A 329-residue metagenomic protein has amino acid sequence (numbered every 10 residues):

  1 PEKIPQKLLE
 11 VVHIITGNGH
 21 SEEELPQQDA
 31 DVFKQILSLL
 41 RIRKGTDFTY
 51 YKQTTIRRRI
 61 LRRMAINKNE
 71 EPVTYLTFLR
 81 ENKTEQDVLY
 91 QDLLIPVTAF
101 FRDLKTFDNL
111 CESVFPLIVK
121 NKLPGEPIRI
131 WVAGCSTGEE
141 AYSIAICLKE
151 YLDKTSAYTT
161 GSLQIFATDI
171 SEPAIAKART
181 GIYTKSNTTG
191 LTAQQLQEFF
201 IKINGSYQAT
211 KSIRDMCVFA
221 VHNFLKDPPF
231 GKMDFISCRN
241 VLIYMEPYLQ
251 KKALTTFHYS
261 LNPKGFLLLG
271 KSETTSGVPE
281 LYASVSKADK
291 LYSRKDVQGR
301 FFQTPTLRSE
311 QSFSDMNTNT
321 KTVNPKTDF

Functional and structural regions predicted by a protein language model:
Q6-I128, D234: A short N-terminal interaction module
A133, K154-F235, V241-K251: Extended basic-aromatic, gly/pro-enriched interface segments that bind polyanionic ligands
T137-Y158: Conserved SAM-binding loop of SAM-dependent methyltransferases across substrates and taxa, primarily the Class I
S171-E172, L225-K226, S272-S276, G299-R300: Short "lid" loop at the C-terminus of a central beta-strand within the Rossmann-like core of SAM-dependent
P173-I175, R179, F235, K271-D289: Conserved class I S-adenosyl-L-methionine
Q250-P263: A short glycine-rich, Lys/Arg-flanked "PGG" loop and its adjoining helix->strand segment in the class I
P263-K271: Conserved beta-strand signature within the Rossmann-like core of class I S-adenosyl-L-methionine
D296-F329: PAS-family sensory modules
